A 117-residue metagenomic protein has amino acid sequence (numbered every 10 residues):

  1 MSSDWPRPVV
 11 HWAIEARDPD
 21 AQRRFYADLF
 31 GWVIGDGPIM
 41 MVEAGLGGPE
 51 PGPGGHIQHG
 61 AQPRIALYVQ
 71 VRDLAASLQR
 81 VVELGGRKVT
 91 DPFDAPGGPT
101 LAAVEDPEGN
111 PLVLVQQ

Functional and structural regions predicted by a protein language model:
M1-R23, E50, I65-L67, V115-Q117: N-terminal beta-strand motif that seeds the catalytic metal site of vicinal oxygen chelate
M1-W5, I14, G35, L78 (+1 more regions): Vicinal oxygen chelate
P8-R17, Q58-L84, T100-E105: Vicinal oxygen chelate
Q22-Y26, V81, G109: Conserved active-site tyrosine of GNAT-family acetyltransferases
L29-F30, G85: Glycine-centered loop/turn motif at secondary-structure junctions
F30-R64, P111-Q116: Conserved short beta-strand elements that form part of the metal-binding/catalytic scaffold of enzyme active sites
